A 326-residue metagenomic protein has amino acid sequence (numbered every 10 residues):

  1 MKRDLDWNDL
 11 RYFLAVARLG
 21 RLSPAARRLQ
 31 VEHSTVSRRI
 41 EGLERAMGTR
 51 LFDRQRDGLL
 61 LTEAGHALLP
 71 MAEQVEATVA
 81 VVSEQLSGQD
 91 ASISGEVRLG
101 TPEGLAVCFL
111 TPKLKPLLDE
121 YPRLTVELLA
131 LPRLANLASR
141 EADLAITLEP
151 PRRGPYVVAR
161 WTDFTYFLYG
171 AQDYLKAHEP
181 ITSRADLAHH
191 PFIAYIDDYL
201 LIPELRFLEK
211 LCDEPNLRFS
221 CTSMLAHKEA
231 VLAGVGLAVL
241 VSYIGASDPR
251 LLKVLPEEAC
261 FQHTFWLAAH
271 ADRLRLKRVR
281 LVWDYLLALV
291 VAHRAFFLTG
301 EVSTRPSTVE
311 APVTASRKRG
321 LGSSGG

Functional and structural regions predicted by a protein language model:
W7, H33-S34, V107: The DNA-contacting recognition helix of HTH DNA-binding domains and analogous helical DNA-recognition elements
A15-Q30: Short helix-boundary/capping micro-motifs
L43-E44, L251: Conserved amphipathic alpha-helical core elements
E44-L61: A short LG(V/I)-centered, amphipathic sequence patch enriched for acidic residue(s) preceding the LG motif
A46-M47, L68-D90, H293-F296: Alpha-helical linker/hinge and terminal dimerization helices associated with HTH transcriptional regulators
S94-G154, S303-T304, T308-E310: Central regulatory/effector-binding core of bacterial HTH transcription factors
S139, P151-F265, V291-G326: C-terminal regulatory
F265-R275: A bilobed periplasmic-binding-protein/Venus flytrap-type ligand-binding module shared by bacterial periplasmic
